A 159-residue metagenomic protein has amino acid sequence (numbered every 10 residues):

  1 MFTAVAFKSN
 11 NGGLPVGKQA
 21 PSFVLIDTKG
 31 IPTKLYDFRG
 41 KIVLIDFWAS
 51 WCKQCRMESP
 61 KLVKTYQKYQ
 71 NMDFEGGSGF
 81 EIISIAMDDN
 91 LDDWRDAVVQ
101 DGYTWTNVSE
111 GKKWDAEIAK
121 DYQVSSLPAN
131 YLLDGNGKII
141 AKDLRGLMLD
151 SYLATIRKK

Functional and structural regions predicted by a protein language model:
F2-Y36, K158: N-terminal "domain-start" segment that seeds a small globular fold
I26, I83, R95-Y131, G135: Short, internal strand/loop/helix patches that form the active-site neighborhood or redox-interaction surface
R39-G40, F47-K68: Conserved redox-active cysteine motifs that mediate thiol-disulfide chemistry, especially di-cysteine Cys-X(1-2)-Cys
I42-V43, F80, P128: Alpha/beta-hydrolase fold active-site loops
D46, E81-A86: Short beta-strand segments
M72-G79: Intrinsically disordered, low-complexity Ser/Thr- and acidic-rich flexible linkers and loops, especially at boundaries
L127, L132-K159: Thiol-/selenol-based redox modules, centered on thioredoxin-like and closely related oxidoreductase domains
